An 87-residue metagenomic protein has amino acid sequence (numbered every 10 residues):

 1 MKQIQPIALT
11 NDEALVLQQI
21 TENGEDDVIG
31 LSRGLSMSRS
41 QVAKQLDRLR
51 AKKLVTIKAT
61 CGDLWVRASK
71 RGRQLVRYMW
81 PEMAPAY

Functional and structural regions predicted by a protein language model:
M1-K2, R73-Y87: Amphipathic alpha-helical dimerization/coiled-coil segments that flank or bridge DNA-binding/regulatory modules
M1-V16: Short alpha-helical segments that sit at the start of domains
Q18, I29, D47: Residues within the helices of the helix-turn-helix
Q18-E22, W80: Short, locally clustered residues in the helix-turn-helix/winged-helix DNA-binding domain
E25-G34: Short acidic, hydrophobic short linear motifs in intrinsically disordered regions
S36-A51: Short amphipathic alpha-helical interaction segments
R50-T60: A short, conserved structural fragment
G62-K70: Minor-groove-contacting beta-hairpin "wing" of winged helix-turn-helix DNA-binding domains
